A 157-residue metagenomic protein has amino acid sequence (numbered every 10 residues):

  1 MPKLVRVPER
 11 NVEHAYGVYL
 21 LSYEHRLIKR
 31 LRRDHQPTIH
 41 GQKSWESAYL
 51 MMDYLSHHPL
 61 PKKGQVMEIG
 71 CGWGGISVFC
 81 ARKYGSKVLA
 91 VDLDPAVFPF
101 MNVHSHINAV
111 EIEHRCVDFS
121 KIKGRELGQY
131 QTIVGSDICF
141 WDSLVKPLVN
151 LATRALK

Functional and structural regions predicted by a protein language model:
M1-K157: S-adenosylmethionine-dependent methyltransferases
